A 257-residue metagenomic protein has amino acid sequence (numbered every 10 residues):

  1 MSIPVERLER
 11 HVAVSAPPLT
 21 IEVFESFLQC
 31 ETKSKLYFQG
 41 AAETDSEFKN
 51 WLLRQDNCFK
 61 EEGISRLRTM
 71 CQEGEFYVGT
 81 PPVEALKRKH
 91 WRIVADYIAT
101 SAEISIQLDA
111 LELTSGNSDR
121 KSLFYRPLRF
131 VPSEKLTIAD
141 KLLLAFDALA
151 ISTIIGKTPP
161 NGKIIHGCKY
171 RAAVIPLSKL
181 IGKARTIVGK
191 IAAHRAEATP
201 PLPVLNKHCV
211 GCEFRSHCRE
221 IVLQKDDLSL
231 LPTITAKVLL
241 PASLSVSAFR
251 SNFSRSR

Functional and structural regions predicted by a protein language model:
M1-S122: Metal-dependent nuclease catalytic cores that hydrolyze phosphodiester bonds in DNA/RNA, characterized by
A42, I221-L230: Short cysteine/histidine-rich zinc-coordinating motifs and their immediately flanking basic loops
G63, L67, A148-I151, I155: Hydrophobic, Leu/Ile/Phe/Ala-enriched alpha-helical segments that form helix-helix packing faces
L108-T137, L143-T153, K163-H166: Long, basic N-terminal domains or extensions that often function in RNA/ssDNA interaction or organelle/cellular
L111, L128-R129, A145-A148, S152 (+5 more regions): Short, well-ordered alpha-helical packing segments
V131-A139, A150-L223: Metal-dependent nuclease catalytic regions and adjoining charged, substrate-binding loops involved in nucleic-acid end
D226, I234-R257: Accessory alpha-helical DNA-binding modules that contact the DNA backbone or grooves
